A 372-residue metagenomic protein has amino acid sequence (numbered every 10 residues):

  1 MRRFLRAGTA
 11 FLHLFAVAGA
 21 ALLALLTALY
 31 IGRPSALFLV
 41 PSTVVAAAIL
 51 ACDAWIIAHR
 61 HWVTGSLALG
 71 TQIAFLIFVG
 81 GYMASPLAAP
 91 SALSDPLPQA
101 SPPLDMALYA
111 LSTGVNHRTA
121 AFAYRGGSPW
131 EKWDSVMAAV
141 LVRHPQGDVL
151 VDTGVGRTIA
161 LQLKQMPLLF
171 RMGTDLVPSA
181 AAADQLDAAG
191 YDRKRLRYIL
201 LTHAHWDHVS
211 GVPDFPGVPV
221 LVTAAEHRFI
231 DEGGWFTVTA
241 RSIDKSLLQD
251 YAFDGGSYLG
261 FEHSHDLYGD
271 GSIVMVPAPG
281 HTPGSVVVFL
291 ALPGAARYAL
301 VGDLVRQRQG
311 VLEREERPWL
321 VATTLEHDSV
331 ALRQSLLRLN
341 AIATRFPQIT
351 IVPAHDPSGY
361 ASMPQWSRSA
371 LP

Functional and structural regions predicted by a protein language model:
M1-R33: Membrane-associated alpha-helix detector
A36-A46: Alpha-helical transmembrane segments of polytopic membrane proteins
V45-H59: Canonical alpha-helical transmembrane segments
A58-T71: Membrane-interfacial entry segments at the cytosolic side of transmembrane helices
V63, L76-A183, R195, A296-G302 (+2 more regions): Metallo-beta-lactamase
L93-Q99, V177-R195, A224-P277, T324-Q348: Metallo-beta-lactamase
L161-V222: Active-site metal-binding motif and surrounding structural segment of the metallo-beta-lactamase
M172-D184, G294-P372: Cap/insert and terminal regions of metallo-dependent hydrolase folds
